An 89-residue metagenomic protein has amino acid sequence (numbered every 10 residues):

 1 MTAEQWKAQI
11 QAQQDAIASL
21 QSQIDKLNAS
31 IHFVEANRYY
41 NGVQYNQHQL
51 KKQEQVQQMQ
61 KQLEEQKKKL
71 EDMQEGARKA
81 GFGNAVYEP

Functional and structural regions predicted by a protein language model:
M1-N28, Q53-K61: Short, charge/polar-rich alpha-helical segments
M1-Q9, V34, R38-Q47, A80-P89: Short, charge-rich amphipathic alpha-helices with coiled-coil/heptad character
Q23-Q55: Short E/K-rich amphipathic alpha-helical oligomerization segments
Q44-K61, E65-K68, D72: Heptad-repeat coiled-coil alpha-helices that serve as dimer/oligomer scaffolding interfaces in eukaryotic cytoskeletal
L63-P89: Long amphipathic alpha-helical coiled-coil segments
